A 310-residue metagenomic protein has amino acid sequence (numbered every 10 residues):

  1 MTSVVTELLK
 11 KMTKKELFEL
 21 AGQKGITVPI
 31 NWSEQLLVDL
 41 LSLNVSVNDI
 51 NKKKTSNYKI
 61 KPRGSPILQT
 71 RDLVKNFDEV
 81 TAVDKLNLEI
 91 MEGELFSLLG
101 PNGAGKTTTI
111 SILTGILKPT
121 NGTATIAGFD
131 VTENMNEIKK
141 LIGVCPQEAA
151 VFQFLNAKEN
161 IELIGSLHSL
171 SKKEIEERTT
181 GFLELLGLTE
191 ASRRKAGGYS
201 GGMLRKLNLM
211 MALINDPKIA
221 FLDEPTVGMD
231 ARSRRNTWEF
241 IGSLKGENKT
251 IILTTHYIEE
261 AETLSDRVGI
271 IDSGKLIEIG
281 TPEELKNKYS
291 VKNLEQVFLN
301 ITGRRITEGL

Functional and structural regions predicted by a protein language model:
F154, K195-G202: Conserved ABC ATPase signature
E162, S166, K173-A191: Conserved ABC ATPase "signature" region
D216: Conserved catalytic motifs of ABC-family nucleotide-binding domains
A220-E224: Catalytic Walker B motif of ABC-type/P-loop ATPase nucleotide-binding domains
I279-G280: ABC ATPase "signature
